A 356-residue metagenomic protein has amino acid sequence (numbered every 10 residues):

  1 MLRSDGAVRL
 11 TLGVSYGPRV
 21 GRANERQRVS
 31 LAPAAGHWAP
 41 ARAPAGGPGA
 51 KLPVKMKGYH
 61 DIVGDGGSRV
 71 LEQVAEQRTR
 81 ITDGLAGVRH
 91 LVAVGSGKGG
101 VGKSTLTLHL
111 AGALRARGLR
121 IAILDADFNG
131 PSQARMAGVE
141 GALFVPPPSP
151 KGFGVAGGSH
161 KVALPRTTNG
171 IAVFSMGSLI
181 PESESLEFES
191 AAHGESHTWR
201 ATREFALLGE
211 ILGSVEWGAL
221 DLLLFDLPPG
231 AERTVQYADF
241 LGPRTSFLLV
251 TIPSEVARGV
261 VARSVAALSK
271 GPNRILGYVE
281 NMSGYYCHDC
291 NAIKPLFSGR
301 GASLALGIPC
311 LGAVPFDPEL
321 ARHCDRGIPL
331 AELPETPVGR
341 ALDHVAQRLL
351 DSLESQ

Functional and structural regions predicted by a protein language model:
V29, W38, P44-G97, A142: Extreme N-terminal, non-catalytic leader segments that precede Walker-type/kinase nucleotide-binding cores
V74-H90, R135, G141-R166, F174-G177 (+1 more regions): P-loop NTPase nucleotide-binding/switch module
V88, G99, D125, Q133 (+8 more regions): Residue-level signature of catalytic and energy-coupling elements of molecular machines, predominantly ATP/GTP-dependent
A93-T167: Walker A/P-loop NTP-binding active-site region of P-loop NTPases, recognizing the glycine-rich GxxxxGKT/S
S178-T202, L207-Q236: Switch II (G3) loop of P-loop NTPases
E210-R322: Conserved catalytic-core segment of NTP-binding enzymes
R326-E335: C-terminal boundary of histidine-terminating zinc-finger modules
